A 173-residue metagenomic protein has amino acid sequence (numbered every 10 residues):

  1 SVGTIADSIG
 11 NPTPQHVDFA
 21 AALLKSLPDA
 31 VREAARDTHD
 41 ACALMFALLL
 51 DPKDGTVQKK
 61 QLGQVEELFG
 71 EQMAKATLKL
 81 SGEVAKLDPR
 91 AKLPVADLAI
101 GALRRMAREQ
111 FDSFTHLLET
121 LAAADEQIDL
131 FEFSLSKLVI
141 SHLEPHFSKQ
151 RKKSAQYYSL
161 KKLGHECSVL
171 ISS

Functional and structural regions predicted by a protein language model:
S1-S173: Amphipathic alpha-helical protein-interaction segments
